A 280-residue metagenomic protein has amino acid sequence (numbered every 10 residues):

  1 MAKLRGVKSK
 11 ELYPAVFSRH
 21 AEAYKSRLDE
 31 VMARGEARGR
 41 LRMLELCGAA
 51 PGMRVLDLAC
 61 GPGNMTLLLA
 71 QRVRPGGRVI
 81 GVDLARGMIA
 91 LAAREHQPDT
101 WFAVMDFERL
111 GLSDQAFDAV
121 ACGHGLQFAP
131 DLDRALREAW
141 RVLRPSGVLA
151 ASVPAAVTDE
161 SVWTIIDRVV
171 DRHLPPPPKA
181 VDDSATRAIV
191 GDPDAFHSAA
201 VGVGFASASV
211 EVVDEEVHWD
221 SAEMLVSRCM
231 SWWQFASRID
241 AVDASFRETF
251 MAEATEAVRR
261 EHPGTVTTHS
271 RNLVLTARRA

Functional and structural regions predicted by a protein language model:
A2-P51, N64-L68, M88-L91, E95 (+1 more regions): Conserved class I S-adenosyl-L-methionine
G6-S9, Y13, E36, P62-N64 (+1 more regions): Conserved Class I S-adenosyl-L-methionine
G48-A50, R74, A93, Q97 (+3 more regions): Short conserved AdoMet
R54-L110, R134: Class I SAM-dependent methyltransferase SAM/SAH-binding core
E108-V120: A short acidic, Gly/Pro-enriched loop at the edge of an enzyme's catalytic core that lines a small-molecule cofactor
D118-L132, A155: A short SAM/SAH-binding and catalytic strip from SAM-dependent methyltransferases
D133, R141-R144, V148-D220, A236: Conserved catalytic/acceptor-binding region of the Class I
